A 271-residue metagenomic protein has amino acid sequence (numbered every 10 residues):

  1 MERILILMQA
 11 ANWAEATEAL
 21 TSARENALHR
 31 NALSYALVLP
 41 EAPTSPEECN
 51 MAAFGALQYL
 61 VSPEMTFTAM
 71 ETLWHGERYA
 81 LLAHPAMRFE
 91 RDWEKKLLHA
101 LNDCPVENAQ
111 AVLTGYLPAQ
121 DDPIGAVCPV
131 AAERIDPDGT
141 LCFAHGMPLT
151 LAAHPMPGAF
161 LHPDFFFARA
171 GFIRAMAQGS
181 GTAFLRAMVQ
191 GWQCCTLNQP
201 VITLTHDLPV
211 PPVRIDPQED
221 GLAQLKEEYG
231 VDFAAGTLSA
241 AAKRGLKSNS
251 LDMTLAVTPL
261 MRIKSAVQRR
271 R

Functional and structural regions predicted by a protein language model:
E2-K264: Catalytic cores of eukaryotic secretory-pathway lumenal/extracellular enzymes that build and remodel glycoconjugates
A266-R271: Low-complexity, charge- and small-residue-enriched intrinsically disordered regions
